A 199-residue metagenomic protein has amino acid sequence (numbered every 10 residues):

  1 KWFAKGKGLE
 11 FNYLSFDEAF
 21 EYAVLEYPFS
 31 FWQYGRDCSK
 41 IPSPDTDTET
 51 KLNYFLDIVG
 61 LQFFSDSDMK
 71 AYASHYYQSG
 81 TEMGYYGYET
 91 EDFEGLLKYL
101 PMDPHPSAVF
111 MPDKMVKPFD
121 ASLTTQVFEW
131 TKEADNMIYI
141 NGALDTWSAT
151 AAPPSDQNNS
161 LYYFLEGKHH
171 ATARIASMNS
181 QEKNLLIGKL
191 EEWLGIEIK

Functional and structural regions predicted by a protein language model:
W2-F119, T125: Alpha/beta-hydrolase fold active-site neighborhood
T90-E91, N141, T146-A151: Conserved alpha/beta-hydrolase "acid-adjacent" motif
S122-E129, A143, T150: Hydrophobic alpha-helical bundle architecture
W130-A134, P154-Q157: A structural signal for short secondary-structure junctions
E133, Y139-N141: Short beta-strand/loop motif that positions the catalytic acidic residue of the alpha/beta-hydrolase fold
W147-M178: C-terminal structured domain segments
E166-K199: Catalytic active-site module of serine/aspartate enzymes centered on a nucleophile-bearing elbow/loop
